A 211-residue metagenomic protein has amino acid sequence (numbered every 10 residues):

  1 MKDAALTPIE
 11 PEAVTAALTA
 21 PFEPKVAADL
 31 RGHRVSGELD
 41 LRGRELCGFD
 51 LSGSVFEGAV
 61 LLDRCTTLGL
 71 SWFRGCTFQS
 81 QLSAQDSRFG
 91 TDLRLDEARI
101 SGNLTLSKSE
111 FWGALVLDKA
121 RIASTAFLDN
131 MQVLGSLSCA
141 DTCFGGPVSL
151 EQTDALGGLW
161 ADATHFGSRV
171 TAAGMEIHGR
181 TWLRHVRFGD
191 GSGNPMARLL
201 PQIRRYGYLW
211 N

Functional and structural regions predicted by a protein language model:
M1-N211: N-terminal leader/targeting and pre-domain segments
